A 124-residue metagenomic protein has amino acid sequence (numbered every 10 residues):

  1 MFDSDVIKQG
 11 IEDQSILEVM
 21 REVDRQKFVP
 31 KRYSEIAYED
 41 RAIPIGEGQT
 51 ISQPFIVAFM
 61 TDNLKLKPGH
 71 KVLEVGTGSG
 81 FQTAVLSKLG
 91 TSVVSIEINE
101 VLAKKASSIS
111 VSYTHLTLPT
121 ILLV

Functional and structural regions predicted by a protein language model:
M1-H70, L89: Class I SAM-dependent transferase core
H70-G76: Conserved class I S-adenosyl-L-methionine
S79: Conserved SAM/SAH-binding loop
S92-I96: Conserved SAM-binding motif I beta-strand of class I
N99: Conserved SAM/SAH-binding beta-strand->alpha-helix loop
A106-S107: Conserved SAM-binding loop
T114-T120: Conserved small/polar residues in nucleotide/adenosyl-binding loops
